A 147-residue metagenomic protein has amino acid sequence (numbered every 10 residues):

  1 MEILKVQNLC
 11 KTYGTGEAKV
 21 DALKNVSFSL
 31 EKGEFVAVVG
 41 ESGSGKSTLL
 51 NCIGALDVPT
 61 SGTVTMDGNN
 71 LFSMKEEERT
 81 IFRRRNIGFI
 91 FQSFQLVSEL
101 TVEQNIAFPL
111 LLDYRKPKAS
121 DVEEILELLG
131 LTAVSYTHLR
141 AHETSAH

Functional and structural regions predicted by a protein language model:
G14-G16, A107-S120, L128: ABC-type ATPase nucleotide-binding domains, specifically the catalytic core motifs of the NBD
E17-V20, L71-G88: ABC ATPase NBD coupling module
V39-E41: The feature captures the beta-strand-to-loop junction immediately N-terminal to the Walker
G54: Helix-to-loop junction immediately C-terminal to a conserved catalytic motif
G62-N70: Conserved ABC transporter NBD signature motif
N69-N70, K118-V134: Conserved ABC ATPase "signature" region
L100-F108: Short coil-to-helix segment of the ABC ATPase nucleotide-binding domain corresponding to the Q-loop/switch region
T137-T144: Conserved small/polar residues in nucleotide/adenosyl-binding loops
